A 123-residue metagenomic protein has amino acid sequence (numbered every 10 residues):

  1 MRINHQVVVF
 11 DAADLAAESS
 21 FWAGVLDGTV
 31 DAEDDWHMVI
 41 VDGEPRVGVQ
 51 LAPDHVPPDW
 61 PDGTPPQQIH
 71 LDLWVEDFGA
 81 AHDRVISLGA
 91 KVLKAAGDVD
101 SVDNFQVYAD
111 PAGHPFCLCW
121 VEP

Functional and structural regions predicted by a protein language model:
M1-R2, E122: Actinobacteria-biased recognition of intrinsically disordered, low-complexity terminal regions
R2-I3, V9-A52, A81, S87 (+1 more regions): Core segments of cupin and vicinal oxygen chelate
H5-A13, V39-V41, D59-R84, N104-A109: Vicinal oxygen chelate
L51-H55, V121: Acetyl-CoA-dependent GNAT
D100, E122-P123: A short acidic/small-residue loop/turn micro-motif
